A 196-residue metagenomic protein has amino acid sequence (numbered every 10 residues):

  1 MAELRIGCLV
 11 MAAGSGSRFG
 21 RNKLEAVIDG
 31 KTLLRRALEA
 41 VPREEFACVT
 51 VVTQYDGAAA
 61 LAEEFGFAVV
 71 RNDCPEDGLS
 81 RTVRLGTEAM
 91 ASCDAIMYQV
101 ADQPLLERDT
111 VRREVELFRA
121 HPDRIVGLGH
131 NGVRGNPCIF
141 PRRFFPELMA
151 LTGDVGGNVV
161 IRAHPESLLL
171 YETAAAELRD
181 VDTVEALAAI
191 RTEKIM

Functional and structural regions predicted by a protein language model:
A2-L4, P146, T152-M196: Conserved alpha/beta core of the MobA/IspD/sugar-nucleotide pyrophosphorylase nucleotidyltransferase superfamily
A2-R134, E166-A174: Nucleotide and nucleotide-moiety/phosphate-recognizing core
A13, A101, F140, V181-D182: Single, functionally critical "micro-switch" positions that shape active/binding sites and transmembrane helices
R18, G57-L61, E147, D180 (+1 more regions): Phosphate- and divalent-cation-binding pockets in alpha/beta enzyme and binding domains that engage nucleotide-derived
V27, L105, I139, D180-V181: Short aromatic/basic micro-patch
V133-G135, F140, G156, A176: A conserved catalytic-core signature of glycosyltransferases
G135-P146, V184: Conserved nucleotide-sugar donor-binding and metal-coordinating catalytic region shared by glycosyltransferases
